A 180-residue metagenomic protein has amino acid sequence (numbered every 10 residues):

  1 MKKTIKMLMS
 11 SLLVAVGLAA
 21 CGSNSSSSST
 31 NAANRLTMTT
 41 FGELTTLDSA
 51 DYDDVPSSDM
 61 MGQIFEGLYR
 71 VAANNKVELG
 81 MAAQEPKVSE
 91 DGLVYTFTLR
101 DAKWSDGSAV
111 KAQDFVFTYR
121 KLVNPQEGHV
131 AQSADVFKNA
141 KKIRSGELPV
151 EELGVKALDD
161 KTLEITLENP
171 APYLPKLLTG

Functional and structural regions predicted by a protein language model:
M1-M9: Bacterial N-terminal signal peptides that target proteins for export
G17-A20: C-terminal motif of bacterial Sec signal peptides marking the signal peptidase cleavage site
G22-S25: Bacterial signal peptide processing site
T39-E90: N-terminal lobe/hinge region of extracytoplasmic solute-binding protein
T45, G62, E66, L93 (+4 more regions): Solvent-exposed, polar/charged alpha-helical surfaces in well-ordered, non-transmembrane soluble domains, broadly
Y69, A73, W104, R120-G128 (+3 more regions): Sec-exported extracytoplasmic/periplasmic mature domains
Q84-V130: Aromatic- and charge-enriched surface segment that lines or borders ligand/interaction sites
Q132-G180: Surface-exposed binding/hinge segments that line and control ligand-binding clefts or catalytic entry sites
